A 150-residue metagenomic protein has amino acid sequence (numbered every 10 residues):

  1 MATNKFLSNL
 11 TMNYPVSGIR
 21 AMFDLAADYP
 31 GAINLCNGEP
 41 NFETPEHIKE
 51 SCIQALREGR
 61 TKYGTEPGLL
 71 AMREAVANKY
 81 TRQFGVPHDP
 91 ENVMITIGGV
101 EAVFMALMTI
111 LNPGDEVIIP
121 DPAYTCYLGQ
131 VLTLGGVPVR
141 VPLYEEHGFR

Functional and structural regions predicted by a protein language model:
T3, T11-G98, M105: N-terminal small-domain helix-loop-helix segment of the aminotransferase-like
T3-L10, V141-Y144: Short, basic, glycine/proline-bearing loop/turn elements
F6-S8, E58, L111-G114: A short, structure-level motif marking secondary-structure boundaries and short turns
A102-V103, Y127: Short, hydrophobic alpha-helical packing/hinge segments within bilobed ligand-binding/sensory domains
M108-R150: PLP-dependent aminotransferase-like
